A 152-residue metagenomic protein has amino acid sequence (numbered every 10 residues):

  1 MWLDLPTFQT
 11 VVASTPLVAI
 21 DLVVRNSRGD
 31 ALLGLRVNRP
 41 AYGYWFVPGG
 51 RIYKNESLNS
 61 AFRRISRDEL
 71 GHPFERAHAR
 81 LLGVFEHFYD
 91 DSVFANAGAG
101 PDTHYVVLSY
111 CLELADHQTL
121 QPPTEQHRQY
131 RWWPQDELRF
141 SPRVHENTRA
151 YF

Functional and structural regions predicted by a protein language model:
M1-D21, S27, A99-D102: Acidic, metal-coordinating catalytic segment for phosphate/diphosphate chemistry, firing primarily on the Nudix
W2-T7, R80, F94-N96, D136: Small, basic N-terminal interaction modules of short regulatory proteins
P16, L58, T148: Hydrophobic (often cysteine-bearing) scaffold residues that line and stabilize catalytic clefts of nucleotide/cofactor
V18-I20, G29, V106-L108, R128: Change "...and in nucleic-acid phosphodiester-cleaving endonucleases..." to "...and in nucleic-acid processing enzymes
V24-N26, L35, L114: Residue-level signal for short segments within beta-strands and strand-turn junctions of well-structured beta-sheet
D30-E69: Conserved Nudix-box catalytic region and its N-terminal flanking loop in Nudix hydrolases and closely related
H72-Q118: Active-site segment of metal-dependent pyrophosphate-handling enzymes, primarily the Nudix hydrolase catalytic core
S109-E113, L120-F152: NUDIX/MutT-family hydrolases
